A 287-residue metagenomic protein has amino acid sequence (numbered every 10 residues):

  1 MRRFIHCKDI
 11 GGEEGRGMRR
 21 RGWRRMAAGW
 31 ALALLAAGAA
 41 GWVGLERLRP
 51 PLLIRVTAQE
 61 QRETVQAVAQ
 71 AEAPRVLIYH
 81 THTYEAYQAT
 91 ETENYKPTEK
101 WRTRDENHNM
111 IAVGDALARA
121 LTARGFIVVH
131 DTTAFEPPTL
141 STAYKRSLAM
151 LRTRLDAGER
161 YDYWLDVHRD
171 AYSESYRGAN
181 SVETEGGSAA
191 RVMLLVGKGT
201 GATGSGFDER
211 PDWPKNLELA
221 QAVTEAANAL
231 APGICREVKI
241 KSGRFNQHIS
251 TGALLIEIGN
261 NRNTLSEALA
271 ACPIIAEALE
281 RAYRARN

Functional and structural regions predicted by a protein language model:
M1-R24: N-terminal Lys/Arg-rich, disordered targeting/topogenic segments
M26-D162, D170-G178, L269, P273 (+1 more regions): N-terminal catalytic or cofactor-binding beta/alpha core of small enzyme domains
L77-Y79, V128-H130, Y163-D166, M193-L195 (+2 more regions): Structural recognition of the beta-strand scaffold that forms the well-ordered cores of secreted hydrolase catalytic
Y79-Y84, H168-D170, G197-G199, G259-N261: Solvent-exposed coil/turn segments that connect beta secondary-structure elements in extracytoplasmic/periplasmic
P97-K100, S173-P211: A short, glycine/acidic-enriched catalytic loop
L151, Y176-V182, V238-R244: Alpha-helical scaffolding within the catalytic cores of extracellular/periplasmic polymer-degrading hydrolases
D212-K239: Active-site-adjacent substrate-binding region of metalloamidase/peptidase-like peptide-processing proteins
I234-N287: Active-site-adjacent mobile loop/cap segments within catalytic or ligand-binding domains
